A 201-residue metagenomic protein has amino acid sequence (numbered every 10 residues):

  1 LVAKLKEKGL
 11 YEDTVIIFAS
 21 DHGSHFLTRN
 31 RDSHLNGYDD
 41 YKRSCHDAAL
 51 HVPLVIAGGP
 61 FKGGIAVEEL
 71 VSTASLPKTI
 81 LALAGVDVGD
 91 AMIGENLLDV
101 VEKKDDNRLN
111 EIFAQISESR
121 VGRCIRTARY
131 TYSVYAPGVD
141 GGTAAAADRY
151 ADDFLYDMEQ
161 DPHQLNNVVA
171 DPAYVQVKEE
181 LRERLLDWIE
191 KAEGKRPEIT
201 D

Functional and structural regions predicted by a protein language model:
K4-E68, S72: Histidine-centered active-site microenvironments of extracellular/periplasmic hydrolases and transferases
E12-T14, F26, G64-I125, Y174-E183 (+1 more regions): Polar, surface-exposed loop/tail segments that function as active-site lids or cofactor/substrate-recognition elements
V15-S20, V55-I56, E111-Q115, R126 (+1 more regions): Short beta-strand segments
N36-S44, N110-F113, G141-A144: Short, P/G- and charge-enriched loop/turn segments at secondary-structure junctions
H46-L50, Q115-A170: C-terminal, low-complexity/hydrophilic appendages and adjacent surface loops of extracellular/periplasmic anionic
G58-F61, A84-D87, K103, A128-Y130 (+2 more regions): Short loop segments at secondary-structure junctions
E193-G194: Membrane-associated feature with strongest affinity for ZDHHC
